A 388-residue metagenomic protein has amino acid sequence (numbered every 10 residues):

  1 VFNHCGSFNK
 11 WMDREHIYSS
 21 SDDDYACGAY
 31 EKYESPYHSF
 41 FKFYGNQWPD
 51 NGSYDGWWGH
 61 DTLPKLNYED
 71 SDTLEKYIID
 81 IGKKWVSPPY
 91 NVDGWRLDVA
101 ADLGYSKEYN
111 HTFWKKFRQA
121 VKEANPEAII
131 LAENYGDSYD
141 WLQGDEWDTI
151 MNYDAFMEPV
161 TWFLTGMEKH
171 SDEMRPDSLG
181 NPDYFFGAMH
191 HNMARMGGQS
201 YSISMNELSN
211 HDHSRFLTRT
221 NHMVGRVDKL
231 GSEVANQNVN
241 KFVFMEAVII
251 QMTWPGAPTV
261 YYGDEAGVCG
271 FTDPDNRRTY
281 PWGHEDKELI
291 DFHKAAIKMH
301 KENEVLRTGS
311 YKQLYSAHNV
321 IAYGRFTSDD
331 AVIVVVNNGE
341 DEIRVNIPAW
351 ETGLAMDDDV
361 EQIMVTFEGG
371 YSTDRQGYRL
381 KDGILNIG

Functional and structural regions predicted by a protein language model:
V1, C5, V99, A132-N134: A cross-domain feature marking catalytic cores of carbohydrate-active enzymes and several ubiquitous metabolic/repair
V1, G94-W95, A128: Conserved beta-strand->loop/alpha-helix structural units within folded catalytic cores of enzymes with alpha/beta
V1-P89, F117, E123: Substrate-binding/active-site clefts of carbohydrate-active enzymes
G59-E75, D98-Y109, D172-G180, V227-V239 (+1 more regions): The substrate-binding groove and active-site-proximal loops of carbohydrate-active enzymes, especially glycoside
I79-S106: Active-site groove signature of glycoside hydrolases
G82, W114, R118-Q119, E127-D273 (+4 more regions): Conserved alpha/beta catalytic core and glycan-binding cleft of carbohydrate-active enzymes
N110-W114, L289: Amphipathic alpha-helical segments in well-structured domains
N240-K241, T253-V260, D264-G388: Carbohydrate-interacting/catalytic domains
